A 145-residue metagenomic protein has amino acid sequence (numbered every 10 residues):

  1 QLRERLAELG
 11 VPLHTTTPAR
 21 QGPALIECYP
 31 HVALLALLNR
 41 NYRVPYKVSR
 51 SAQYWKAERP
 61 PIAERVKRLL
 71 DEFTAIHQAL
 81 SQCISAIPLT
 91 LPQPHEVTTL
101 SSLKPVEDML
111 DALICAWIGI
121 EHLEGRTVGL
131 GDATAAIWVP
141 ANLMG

Functional and structural regions predicted by a protein language model:
Q1-G145: RNase H-like (RuvC/DEDD) metal-dependent nuclease/polynucleotide-processing core
